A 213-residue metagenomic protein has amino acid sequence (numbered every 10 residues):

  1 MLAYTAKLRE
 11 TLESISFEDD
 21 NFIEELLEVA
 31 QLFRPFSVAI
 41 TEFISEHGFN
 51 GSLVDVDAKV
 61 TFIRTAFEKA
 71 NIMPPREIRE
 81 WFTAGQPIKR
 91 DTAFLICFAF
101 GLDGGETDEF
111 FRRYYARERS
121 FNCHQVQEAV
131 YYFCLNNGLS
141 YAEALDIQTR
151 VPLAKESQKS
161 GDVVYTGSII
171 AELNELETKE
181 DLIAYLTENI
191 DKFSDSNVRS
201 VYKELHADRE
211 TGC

Functional and structural regions predicted by a protein language model:
L2-I63, I147-S157: A short, Lys/Arg-rich alpha-helix, primarily the initiator
T41, R79, F94-F98, Y131: Amphipathic alpha-helical segments within well-ordered protein domains
F49-A66, K89-A93, H124-V130, Y141-D146: Short, charged amphipathic recognition helices of the HTH superfamily and cognate SANT/SANTA-like modules
E68-I88, R113-Y115: Recognition helix of helix-turn-helix/homeodomain-like DNA-binding domains that insert into the DNA major groove
P74, K89, G101-E106, S140: Helix N-cap / loop-to-helix initiation motif
A84-A99: Short, basic-rich loop-to-helix N-cap that marks the start of a DNA-contacting helix
E106-V163: Short amphipathic recognition helices of helix-turn-helix/homeodomain-type DNA-binding modules
E156-C213: Long, charge-rich C-terminal accessory regions
